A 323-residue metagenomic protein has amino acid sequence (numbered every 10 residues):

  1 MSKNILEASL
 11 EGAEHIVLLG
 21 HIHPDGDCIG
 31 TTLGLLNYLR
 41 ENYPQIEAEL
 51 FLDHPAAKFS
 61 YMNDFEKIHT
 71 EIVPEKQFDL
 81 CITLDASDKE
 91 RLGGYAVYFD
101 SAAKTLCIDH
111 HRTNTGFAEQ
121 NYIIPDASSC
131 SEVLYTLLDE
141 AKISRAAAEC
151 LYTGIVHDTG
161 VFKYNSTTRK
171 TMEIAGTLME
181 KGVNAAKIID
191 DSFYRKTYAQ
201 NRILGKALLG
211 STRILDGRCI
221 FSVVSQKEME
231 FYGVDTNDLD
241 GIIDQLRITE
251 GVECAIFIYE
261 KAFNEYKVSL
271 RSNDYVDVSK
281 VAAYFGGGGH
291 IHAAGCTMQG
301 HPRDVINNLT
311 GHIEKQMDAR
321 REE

Functional and structural regions predicted by a protein language model:
S2-I22, G30-S60, P74-L80, G160-E323: Hydrophobic helix-and-loop "lid/oligomerization" segment in the mid-to-C-terminal part of catalytic domains
L19, H23, T83, C107-I108 (+1 more regions): Generic enzyme active-site microenvironment
I22-P24, A86-K89, H111-T113, Q226-K227 (+1 more regions): Short glycine-rich anion-binding loops that position phosphate/pyrophosphate groups of nucleotides and phosphorylated
G26-T32, K89-G93: Short glycine/serine/threonine-rich phosphate/pyrophosphate-binding segments that cradle anionic phosphate groups
N63, I68-Q120: Active-site cofactor/cluster-binding pocket
F65-H69, I123-D126, N273-D274: Short, hinge-like loop/turn segments at secondary-structure boundaries
V73-K76, V97-D100, N114-T115, I143-R145 (+3 more regions): Solvent-exposed alpha-helices and their adjacent loops that cap or buttress functional pockets in soluble metabolic
I108-I174: Short alpha-helices
